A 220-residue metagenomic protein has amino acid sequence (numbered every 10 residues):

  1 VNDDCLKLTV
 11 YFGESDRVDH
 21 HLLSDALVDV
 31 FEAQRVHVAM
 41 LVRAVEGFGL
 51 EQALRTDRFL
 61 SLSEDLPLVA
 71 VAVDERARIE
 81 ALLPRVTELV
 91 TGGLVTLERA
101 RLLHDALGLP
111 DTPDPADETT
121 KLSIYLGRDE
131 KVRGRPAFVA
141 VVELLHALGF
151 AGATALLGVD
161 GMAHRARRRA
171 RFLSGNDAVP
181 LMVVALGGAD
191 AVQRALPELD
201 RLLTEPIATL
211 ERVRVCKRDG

Functional and structural regions predicted by a protein language model:
V1-G220: Positively charged, small/polar-rich N-terminal and surface patches that mediate targeting and assembly and bind
